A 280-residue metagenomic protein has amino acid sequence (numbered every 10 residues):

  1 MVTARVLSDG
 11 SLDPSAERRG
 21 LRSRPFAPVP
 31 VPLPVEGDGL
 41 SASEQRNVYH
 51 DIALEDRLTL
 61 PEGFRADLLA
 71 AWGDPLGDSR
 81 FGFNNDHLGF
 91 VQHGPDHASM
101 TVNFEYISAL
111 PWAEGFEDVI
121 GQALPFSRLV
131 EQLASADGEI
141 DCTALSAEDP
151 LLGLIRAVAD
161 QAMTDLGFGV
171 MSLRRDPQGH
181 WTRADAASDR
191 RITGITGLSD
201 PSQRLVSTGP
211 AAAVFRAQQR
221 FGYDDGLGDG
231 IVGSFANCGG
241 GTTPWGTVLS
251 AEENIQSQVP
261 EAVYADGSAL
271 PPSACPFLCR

Functional and structural regions predicted by a protein language model:
T3-R280: Conserved small-residue
